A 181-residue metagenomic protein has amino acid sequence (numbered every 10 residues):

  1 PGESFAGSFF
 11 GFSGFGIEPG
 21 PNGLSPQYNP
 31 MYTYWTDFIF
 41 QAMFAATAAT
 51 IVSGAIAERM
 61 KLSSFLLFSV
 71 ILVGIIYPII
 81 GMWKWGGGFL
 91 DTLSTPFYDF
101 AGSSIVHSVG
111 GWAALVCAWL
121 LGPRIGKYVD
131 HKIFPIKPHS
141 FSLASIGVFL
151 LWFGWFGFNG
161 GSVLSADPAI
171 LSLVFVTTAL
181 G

Functional and structural regions predicted by a protein language model:
P1-G181: Hydrophobic alpha-helical transmembrane bundles of multi-pass membrane proteins
